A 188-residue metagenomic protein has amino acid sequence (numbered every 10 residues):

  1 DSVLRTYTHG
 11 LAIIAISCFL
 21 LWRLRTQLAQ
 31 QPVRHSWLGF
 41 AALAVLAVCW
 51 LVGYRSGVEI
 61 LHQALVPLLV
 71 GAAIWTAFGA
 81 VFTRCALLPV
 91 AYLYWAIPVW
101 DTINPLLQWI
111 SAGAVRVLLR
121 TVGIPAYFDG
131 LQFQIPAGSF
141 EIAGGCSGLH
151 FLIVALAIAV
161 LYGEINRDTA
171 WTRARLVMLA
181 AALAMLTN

Functional and structural regions predicted by a protein language model:
D1-T187: Hydrophobic N-terminal alpha-helices or hydrophobic patches in metabolic proteins across all domains of life
